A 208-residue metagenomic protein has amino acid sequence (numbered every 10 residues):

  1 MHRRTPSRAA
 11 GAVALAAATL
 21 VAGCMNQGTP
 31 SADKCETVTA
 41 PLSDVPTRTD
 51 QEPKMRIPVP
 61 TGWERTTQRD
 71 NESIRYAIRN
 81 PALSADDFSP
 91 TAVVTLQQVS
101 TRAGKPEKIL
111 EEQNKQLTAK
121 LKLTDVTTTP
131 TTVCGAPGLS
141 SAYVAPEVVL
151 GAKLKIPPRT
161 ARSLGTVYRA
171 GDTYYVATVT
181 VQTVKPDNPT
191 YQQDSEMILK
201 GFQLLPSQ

Functional and structural regions predicted by a protein language model:
H2-A77, A82, K155, V181-Q208: N-terminal targeting sequences that direct proteins away from the cytosol to non-cytosolic compartments
D50-K54, D87-T91, A136-G138: Extracytoplasmic
D70-I74, P90-V99, R159-A161: Hydrophobic alpha-helical segments that drive targeting, anchoring, or assembly
R79-K108: A short acidic-to-branched-hydrophobic micro-motif
L83-D86, T166-T173: Short glycine/proline-enriched loop/turn "hinge" motifs that connect secondary-structure elements and lie
A92, T173-V184: Short, well-ordered beta-strand elements
S100-T101, A145-V148, T183-D187: Solvent-exposed loop/turn segments at secondary-structure junctions within structured extracellular/periplasmic domains
L110-Y168, E196: Signature of long, low-cysteine stretches enriched in small and polar/charged residues
